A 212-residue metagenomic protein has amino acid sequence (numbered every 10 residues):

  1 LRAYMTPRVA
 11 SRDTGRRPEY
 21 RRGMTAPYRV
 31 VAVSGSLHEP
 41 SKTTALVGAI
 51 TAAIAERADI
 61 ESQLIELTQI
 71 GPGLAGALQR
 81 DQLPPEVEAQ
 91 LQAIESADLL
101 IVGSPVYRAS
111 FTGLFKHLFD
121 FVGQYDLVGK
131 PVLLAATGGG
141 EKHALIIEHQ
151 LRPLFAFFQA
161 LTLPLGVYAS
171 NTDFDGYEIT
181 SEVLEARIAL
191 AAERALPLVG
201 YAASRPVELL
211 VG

Functional and structural regions predicted by a protein language model:
T6-P7, D13-D120, A186-A189, P197 (+1 more regions): N-terminal beta1-alpha1-beta2 submodule of the flavodoxin-like/Rossmannoid cofactor-binding fold
T43-T44, T112-K116, A144-E148, E178-S181: Conserved strand-to-helix beginnings and helix N-cap segments that scaffold or border functional pockets
Q63-G73, F157-D175: Mobile beta-alpha loop/short-helix "lid" or hinge segments that flank ligand
Q124-V128: Short, conserved loop/helix-junction motifs that constitute active-site signature segments in enzyme catalytic cores
V132-S170, V183-A186: Short, glycine-/small-residue-rich phosphate/pyrophosphate-handling segment
T162-G212: Glycine-rich phosphate/pyrophosphate-binding loop and the adjoining helix
